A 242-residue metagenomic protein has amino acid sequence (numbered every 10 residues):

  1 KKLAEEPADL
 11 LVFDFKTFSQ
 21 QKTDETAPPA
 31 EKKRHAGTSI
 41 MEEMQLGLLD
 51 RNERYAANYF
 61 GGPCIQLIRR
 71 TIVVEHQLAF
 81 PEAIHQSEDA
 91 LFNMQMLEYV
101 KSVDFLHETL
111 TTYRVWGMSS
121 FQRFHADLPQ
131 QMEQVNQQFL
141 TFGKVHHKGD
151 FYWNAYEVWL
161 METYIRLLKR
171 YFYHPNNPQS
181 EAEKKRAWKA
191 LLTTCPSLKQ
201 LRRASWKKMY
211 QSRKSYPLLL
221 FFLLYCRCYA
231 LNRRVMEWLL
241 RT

Functional and structural regions predicted by a protein language model:
K1-D104, T111-D127: Donor-binding/catalytic cores of nucleotide-activated saccharide and glycerol-phosphate transferases/polymerases
E5-E6, E162, K208-Q211: A short structural micro-motif
P63, L67-I68, W159-L160, Y164-I165: Solvent-exposed aromatic/hydrophobic patches embedded in short alpha-helical segments
L78, V100, F105-L106, M118-Q122 (+3 more regions): Gram-positive cell-envelope targeting signals
E88-D89, Y156-L160: Short, conserved alpha-helical segments within structured domains
E108-W116, Q122-D150, E162-L198: Catalytic core of nucleotide-sugar-dependent glycosyltransferases
G149-V158, M209-K214: Structural motif
Y173-T242: Membrane-interface aromatic/basic loop that binds lipid-linked glycans or pyrophosphate carriers, typified by
